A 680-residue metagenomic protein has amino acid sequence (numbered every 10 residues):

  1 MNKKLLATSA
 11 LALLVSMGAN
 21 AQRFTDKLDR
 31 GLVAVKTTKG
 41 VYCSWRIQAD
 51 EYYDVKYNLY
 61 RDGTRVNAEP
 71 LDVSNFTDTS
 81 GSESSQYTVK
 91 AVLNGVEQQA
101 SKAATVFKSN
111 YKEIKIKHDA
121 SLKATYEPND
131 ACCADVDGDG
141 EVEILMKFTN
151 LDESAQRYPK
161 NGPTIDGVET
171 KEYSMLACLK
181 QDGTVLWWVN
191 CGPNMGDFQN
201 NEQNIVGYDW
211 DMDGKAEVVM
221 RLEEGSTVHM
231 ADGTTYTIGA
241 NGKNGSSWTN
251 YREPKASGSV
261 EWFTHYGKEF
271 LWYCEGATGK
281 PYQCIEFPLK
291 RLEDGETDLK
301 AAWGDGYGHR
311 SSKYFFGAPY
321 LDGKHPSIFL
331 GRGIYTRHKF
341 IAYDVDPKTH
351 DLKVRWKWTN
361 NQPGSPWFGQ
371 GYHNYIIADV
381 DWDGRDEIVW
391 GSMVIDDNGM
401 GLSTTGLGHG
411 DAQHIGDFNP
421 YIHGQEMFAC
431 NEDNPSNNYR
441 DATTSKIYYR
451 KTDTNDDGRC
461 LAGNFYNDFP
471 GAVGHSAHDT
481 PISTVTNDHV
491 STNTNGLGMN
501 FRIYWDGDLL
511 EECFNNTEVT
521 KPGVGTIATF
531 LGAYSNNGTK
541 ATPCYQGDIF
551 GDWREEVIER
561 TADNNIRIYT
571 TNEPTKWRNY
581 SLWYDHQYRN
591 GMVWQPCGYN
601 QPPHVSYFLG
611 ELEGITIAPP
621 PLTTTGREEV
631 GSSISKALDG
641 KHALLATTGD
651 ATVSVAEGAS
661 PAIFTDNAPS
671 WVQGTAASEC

Functional and structural regions predicted by a protein language model:
M1-L5: Positively charged n-region of N-terminal signal peptides that target proteins for export
T8-S16: Bacterial N-terminal signal peptides
M17-A21: Sec/Tat signal peptide C-region and signal peptidase I cleavage site
T25-G31, T38-G40, I47-Y52, R61-T64 (+1 more regions): Beta-propeller-forming repeat regions
K36-S44, T648-G649, E657-S660: Short coil/turn motif common to extracellular beta-sandwich-like domains
R46-D50, T665-Q673: Acidic, Ser/Thr
T624-K636, V655: Residue-level detector of functionally pivotal "anchor" positions at catalytic/ligand-binding pockets or at interdomain
